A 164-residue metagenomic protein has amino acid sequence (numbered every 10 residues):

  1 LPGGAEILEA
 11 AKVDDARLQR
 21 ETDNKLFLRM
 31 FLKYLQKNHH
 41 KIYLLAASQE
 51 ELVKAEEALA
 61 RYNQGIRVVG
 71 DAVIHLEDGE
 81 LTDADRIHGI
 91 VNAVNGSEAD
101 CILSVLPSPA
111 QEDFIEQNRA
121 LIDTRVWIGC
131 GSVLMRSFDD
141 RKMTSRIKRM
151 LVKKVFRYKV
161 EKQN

Functional and structural regions predicted by a protein language model:
A5: Conserved phosphate/oxyanion-binding catalytic-loop motifs
L8, K12-T82, S97: Conserved beta-alpha
E9, A110-Q111: Short glycine-rich, flexible loops that bind phosphorylated cofactors or substrates
A55-E56, Q111-L121: Short Gly/Thr/Asp-enriched flexible loops that form oxyanion-binding sites at enzyme active sites
V73-G79, I122-F156: Short, flexible loop segments at boundaries between secondary-structure elements
D78-N92: Structural motif
V91-V94, E98-S108, T124: Proline-aspartate-enriched helix->loop->beta-strand connector
K154-N164: A charged, well-structured terminal subsegment
